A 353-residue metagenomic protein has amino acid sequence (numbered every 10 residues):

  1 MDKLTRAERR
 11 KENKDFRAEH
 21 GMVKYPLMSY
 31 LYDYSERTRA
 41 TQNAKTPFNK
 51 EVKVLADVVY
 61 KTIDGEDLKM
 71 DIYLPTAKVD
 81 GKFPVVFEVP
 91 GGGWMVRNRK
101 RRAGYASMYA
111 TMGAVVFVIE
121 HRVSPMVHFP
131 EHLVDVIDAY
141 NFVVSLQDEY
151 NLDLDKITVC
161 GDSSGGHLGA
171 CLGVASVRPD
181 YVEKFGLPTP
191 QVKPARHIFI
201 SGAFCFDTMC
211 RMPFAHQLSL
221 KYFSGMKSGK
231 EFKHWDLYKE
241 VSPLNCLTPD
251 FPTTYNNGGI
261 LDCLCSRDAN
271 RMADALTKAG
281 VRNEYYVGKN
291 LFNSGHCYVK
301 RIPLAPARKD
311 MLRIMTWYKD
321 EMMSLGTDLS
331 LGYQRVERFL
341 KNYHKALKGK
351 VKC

Functional and structural regions predicted by a protein language model:
D2-C353: Alpha/beta-hydrolase superfamily serine-hydrolase fold, recognizing
